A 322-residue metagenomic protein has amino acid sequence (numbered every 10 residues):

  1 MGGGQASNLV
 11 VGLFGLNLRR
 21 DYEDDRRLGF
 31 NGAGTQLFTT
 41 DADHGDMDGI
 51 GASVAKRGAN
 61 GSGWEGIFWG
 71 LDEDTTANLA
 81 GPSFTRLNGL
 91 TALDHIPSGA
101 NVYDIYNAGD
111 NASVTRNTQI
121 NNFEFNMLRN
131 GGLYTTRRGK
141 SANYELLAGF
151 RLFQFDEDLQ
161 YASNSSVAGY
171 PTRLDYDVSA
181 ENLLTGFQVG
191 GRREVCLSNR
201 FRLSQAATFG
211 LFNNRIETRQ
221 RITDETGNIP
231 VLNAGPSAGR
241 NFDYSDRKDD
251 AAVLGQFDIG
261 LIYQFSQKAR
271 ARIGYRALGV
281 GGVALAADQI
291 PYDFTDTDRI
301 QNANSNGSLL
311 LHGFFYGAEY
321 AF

Functional and structural regions predicted by a protein language model:
M1-G70: Short glycine/proline- and aromatic-enriched beta-strand/turn motifs that initiate or cap beta-hairpins
M1-L9, E23-D24, R57-G63, G132-N143 (+2 more regions): Short loop/turn motifs that connect adjacent beta-strands in outer-membrane beta-barrel proteins
L9, D48-A52, N121-F125, T185-V189 (+2 more regions): Hydrophobic, lipid-facing positions within transmembrane beta-strands of outer-membrane proteins
L9-L13, S62-G66, A142-F150, F187-V189 (+4 more regions): Transmembrane beta-strands of outer-membrane beta-barrel proteins
G15-D21, G70-D74, F150-D156, F209-R215 (+2 more regions): Transmembrane beta-strands of outer-membrane beta-barrel pores
D24-G45, D72-N122, F155-L183, N214-A252 (+2 more regions): Extracellular/periplasm-exposed beta-strand and loop segments of Gram-negative cell-envelope proteins, dominated by
K56, R129-G131, R193-V195, L261-Y263 (+1 more regions): Residue-level signature of outer-membrane beta-barrel architecture
M127, G307-F322: Outer-membrane beta-barrel "beta-signal"
